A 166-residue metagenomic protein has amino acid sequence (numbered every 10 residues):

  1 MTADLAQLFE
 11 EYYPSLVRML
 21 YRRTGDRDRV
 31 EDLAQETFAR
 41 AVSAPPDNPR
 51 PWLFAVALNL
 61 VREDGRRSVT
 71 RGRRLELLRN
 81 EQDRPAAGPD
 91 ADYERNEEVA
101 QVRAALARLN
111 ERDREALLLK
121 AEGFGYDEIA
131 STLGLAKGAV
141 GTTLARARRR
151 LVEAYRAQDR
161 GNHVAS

Functional and structural regions predicted by a protein language model:
M1-R18, R22, D28-E31, D47: A short, charge-rich alpha-helical start-of-domain segment used by transcription regulators
A3, R71, R79-A107: Acidic, proline/glycine-rich intrinsically disordered inter-domain spacer in sigma factors
L16, L20, V30-A41, V56-A57 (+3 more regions): Short, small-hydrophobic-rich alpha-helical interface motif
Q35-R50, R67-V69: Sigma70-family region 2
N48, A55-D83, R95, E153 (+1 more regions): Arg/Lys-rich amphipathic alpha helix in sigma70-family domain 2
L58, L133-A157: DNA-recognition helix of helix-turn-helix
R112-D113: The N-cap/first-turn positions of alpha helices within or immediately adjacent to helix-turn-helix DNA-binding domains
A116-L117: A short pre-motif secondary-structure segment
